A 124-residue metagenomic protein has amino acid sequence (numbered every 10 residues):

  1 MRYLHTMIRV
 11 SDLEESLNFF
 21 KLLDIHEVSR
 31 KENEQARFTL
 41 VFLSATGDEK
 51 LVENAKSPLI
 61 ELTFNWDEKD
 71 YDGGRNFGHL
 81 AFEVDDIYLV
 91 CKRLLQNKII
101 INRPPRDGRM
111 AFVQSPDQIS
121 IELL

Functional and structural regions predicted by a protein language model:
Y3-H5, R75-L80: Eukaryotic phosphotyrosine signaling hubs
M7, E14, A81, Y88: Conserved catalytic core of two-component sensor histidine kinases
I8-S57: Core segments of cupin and vicinal oxygen chelate
V28-E32, T39-L43, F82-L124: Vicinal oxygen chelate
E34-Q35, D70-D72: Short glycine/serine/proline-enriched coil/turn segments at secondary-structure junctions
E49, N65-K69: Active-site/binding-pocket entry motifs
L51-L59, G73-G74, L124: Short, charged, solvent-exposed linker or helix-capping segments at domain edges/interfaces that act as flexible hinges
